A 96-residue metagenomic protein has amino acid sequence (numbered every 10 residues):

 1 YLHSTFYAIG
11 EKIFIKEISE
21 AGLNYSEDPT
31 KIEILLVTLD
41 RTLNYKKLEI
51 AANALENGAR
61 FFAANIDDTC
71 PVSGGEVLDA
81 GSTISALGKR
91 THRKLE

Functional and structural regions predicted by a protein language model:
Y1-E96: HAD-like aspartate-dependent phosphatase fold
